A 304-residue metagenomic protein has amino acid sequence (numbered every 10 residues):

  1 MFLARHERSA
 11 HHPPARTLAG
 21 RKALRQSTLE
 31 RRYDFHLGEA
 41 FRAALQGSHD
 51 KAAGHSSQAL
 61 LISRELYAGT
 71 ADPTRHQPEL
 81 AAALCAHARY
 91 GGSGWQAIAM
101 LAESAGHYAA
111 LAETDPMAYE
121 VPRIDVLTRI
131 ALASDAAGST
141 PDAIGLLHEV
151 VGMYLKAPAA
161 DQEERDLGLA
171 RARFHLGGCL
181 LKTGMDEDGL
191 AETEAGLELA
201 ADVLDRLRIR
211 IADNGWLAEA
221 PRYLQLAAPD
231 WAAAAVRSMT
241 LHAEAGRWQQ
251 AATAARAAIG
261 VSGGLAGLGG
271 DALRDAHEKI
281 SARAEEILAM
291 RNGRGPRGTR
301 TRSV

Functional and structural regions predicted by a protein language model:
T17-T28, S63-Q77, Y108-E120, Y154-D166 (+2 more regions): Flexible helix-coil transition and linker loops at the boundaries of alpha-helical arrays
S27, R32-D34, R75-A82, A118 (+8 more regions): Residue register of alpha-helical TPR repeats
R32, E39, L80, H87 (+10 more regions): Structural register within alpha-helical repeat arrays
Q46, H87, G91-G94, I130 (+3 more regions): Structural motif corresponding to the intra-repeat A-B loop/turn of tetratricopeptide repeats
L268-V304: Terminal, low-structured helical/coil segments at or just beyond the last alpha-helical repeat
